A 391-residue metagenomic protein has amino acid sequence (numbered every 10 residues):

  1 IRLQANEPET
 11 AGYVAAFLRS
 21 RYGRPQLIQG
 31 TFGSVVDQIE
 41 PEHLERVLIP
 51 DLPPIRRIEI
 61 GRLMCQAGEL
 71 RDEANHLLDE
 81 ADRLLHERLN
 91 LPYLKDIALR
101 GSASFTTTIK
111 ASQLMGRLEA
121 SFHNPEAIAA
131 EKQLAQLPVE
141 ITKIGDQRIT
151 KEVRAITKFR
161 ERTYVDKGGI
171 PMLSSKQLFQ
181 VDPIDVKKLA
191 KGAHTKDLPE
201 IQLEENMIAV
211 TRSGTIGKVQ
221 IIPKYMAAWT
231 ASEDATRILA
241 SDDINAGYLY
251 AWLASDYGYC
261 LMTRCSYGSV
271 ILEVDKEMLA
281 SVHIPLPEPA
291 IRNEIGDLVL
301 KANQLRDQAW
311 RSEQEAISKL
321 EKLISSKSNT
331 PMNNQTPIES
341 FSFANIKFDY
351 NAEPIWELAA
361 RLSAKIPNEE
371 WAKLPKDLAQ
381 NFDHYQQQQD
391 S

Functional and structural regions predicted by a protein language model:
I1, G33-I55, W229-T236, Y267-I291: A short glycine-rich beta-alpha junction/loop motif
I1-A16, T211-W252: A short beta-sheet element
Q4, V14-T31, L48, Y250 (+1 more regions): Well-ordered mid-protein domain cores that form the structural environment of catalytic cofactors
P53-E161, E288-S340: Non-catalytic DNA-recognition/assembly elements of restriction-modification systems
K143-E161, K176-E205: Sequence-specific dsDNA recognition surfaces
R162-I170, D185-L189, E200-L203, I221-E233: Short, surface-exposed loop/turn microsegments at beta-strand edges and helix-strand junctions
I208-V210, A344: Generic structural signal for buried aliphatic residues
E339-N381: Short interaction-prone segments
